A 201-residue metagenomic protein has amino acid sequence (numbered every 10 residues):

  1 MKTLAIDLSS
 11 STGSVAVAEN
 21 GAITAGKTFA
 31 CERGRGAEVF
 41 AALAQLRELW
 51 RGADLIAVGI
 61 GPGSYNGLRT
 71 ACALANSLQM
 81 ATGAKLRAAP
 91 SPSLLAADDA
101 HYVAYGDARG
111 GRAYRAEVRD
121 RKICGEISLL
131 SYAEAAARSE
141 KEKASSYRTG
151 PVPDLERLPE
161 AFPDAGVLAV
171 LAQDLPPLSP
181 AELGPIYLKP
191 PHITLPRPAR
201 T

Functional and structural regions predicted by a protein language model:
M1-A22, A30-E38, R87-T201: Oxyanion-binding and handling regions
T3, L43, D54, K85-R87: Generic alpha-helical hydrophobic packing signal
A30-C31, L43, P62: Short, well-ordered turn and helix-capping elements at secondary-structure junctions
E38-A41, R69, A73, S77 (+2 more regions): Short amphipathic alpha-helical face segments that pack within enzyme cores and frequently flank/anchor catalytic
L43-L55, R138-E142: Phosphate/pyrophosphate-binding loops at sites that engage ATP/ADP/AMP, CoA/4′-phosphopantetheine, polyphosphate
Q45, N76, M80, D174: Short, well-ordered alpha-helices that flank and scaffold nucleotide-derived cofactor binding pockets
L55-K85: DPxDG-like acidic metal-binding loop motif
